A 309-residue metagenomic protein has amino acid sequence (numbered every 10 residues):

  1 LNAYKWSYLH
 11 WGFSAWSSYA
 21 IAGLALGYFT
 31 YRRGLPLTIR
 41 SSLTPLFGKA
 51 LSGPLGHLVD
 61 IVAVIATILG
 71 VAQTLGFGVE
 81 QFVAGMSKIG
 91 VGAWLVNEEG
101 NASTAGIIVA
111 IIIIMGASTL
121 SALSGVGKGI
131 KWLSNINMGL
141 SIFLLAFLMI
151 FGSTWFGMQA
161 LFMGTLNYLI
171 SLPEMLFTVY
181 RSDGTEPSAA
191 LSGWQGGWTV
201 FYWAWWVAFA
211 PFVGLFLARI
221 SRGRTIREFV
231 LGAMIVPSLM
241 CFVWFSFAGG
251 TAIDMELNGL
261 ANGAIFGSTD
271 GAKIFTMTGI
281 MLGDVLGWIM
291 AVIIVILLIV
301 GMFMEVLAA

Functional and structural regions predicted by a protein language model:
L1-K88, L120, M149-G152, F156-A160: Transmembrane-helix bundle segments that line or gate the permeation/cavity pathway in multi-pass membrane proteins
L58, A63-L231, V236-M304: Membrane-embedded translocation segments of transport machinery
